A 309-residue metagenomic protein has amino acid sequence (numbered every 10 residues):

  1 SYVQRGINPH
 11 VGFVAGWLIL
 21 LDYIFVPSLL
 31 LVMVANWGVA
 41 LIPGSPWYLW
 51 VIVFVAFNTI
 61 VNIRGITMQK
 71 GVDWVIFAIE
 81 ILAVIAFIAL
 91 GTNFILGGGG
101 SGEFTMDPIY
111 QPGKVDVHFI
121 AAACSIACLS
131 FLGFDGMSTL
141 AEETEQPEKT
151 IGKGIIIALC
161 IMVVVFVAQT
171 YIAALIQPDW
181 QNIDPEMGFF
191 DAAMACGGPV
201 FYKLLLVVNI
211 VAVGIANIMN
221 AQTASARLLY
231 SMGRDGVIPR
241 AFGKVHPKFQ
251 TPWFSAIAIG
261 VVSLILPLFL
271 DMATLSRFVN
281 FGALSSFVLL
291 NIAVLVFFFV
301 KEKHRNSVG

Functional and structural regions predicted by a protein language model:
S1, N8, A40, G154-M219 (+2 more regions): TM-loop-TM module centered on a large, flexible mid-protein loop between adjacent transmembrane helices in multi-pass
S1-I63, I210-S231, L268-F287: Hydrophobic transmembrane alpha-helices that form the core helical bundles of multi-pass secondary transporters
S1-R5, A40, G71-F77, T139-K153 (+3 more regions): Short amphipathic alpha-helical coupling elements at transmembrane boundaries
L41-I66, V84-F87, S130, W253-V262: Transmembrane alpha-helical segments of multi-pass small-molecule transport proteins
P43-P46, F77-K203, V207: Helix-loop-helix junctions that connect adjacent transmembrane segments in multi-pass membrane transporters
G44, I63-K70, T92-G100, A174-N182 (+3 more regions): Transmembrane helix-loop junctions in multipass membrane proteins, especially transporters and channels
N58-I66, V84-F94, T170-A174, S263-L270 (+1 more regions): Structural signal for membrane-spanning alpha-helices in multi-pass inner-membrane proteins, emphasizing helix cores
V72, A241-Q250, F287-G309: C-terminal membrane-solvent junction of multi-pass transporters and transport-like membrane proteins
